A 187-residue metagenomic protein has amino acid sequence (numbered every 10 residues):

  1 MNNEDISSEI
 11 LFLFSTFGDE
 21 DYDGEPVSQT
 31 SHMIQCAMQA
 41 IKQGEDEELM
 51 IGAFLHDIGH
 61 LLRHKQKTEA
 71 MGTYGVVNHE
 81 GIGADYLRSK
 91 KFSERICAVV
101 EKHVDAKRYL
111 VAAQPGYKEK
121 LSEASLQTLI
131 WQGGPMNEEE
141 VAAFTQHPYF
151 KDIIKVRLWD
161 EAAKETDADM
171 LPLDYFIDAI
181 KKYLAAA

Functional and structural regions predicted by a protein language model:
M1-E9, E20, S122-Y183: Long, charged alpha-helical interface segments
M1-G75: Acidic/His-rich, divalent-metal-binding segments that scaffold phosphate/diphosphate chemistry
N3-E4, Q39, Q43-G44, Y86-K91 (+1 more regions): Short, exposed beta-strand "edge-strand" segments with a Pro/Gly-rich flavor and a Y/T-containing core
I41-L158: Divalent metal-dependent catalytic cores for phosphoryl transfer on phosphate-bearing substrates
A185-A187: Non-catalytic terminal extensions that flank enzyme cores
